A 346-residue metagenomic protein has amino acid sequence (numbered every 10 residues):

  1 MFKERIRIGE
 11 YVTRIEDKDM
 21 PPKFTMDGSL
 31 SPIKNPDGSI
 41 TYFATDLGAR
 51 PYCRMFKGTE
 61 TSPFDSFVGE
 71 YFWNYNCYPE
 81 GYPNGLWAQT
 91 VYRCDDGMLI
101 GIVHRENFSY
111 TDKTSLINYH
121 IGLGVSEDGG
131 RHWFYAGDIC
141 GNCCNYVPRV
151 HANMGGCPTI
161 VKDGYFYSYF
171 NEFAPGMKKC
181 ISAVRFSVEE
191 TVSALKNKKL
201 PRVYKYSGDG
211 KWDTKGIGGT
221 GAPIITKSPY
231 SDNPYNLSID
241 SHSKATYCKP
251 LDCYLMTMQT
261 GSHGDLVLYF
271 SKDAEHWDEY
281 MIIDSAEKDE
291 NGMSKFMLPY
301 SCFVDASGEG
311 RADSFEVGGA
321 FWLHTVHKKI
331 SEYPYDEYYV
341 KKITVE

Functional and structural regions predicted by a protein language model:
M1-N84, Y92-P148, K162-S238, Y247-S294 (+1 more regions): Beta-rich carbohydrate-recognition and catalytic domains
S29-P32, A88-T90, G156-P158, H242-K244 (+1 more regions): Conserved beta-strand position repeated once per blade in WD40 beta-propeller domains
R149-N153: Acidic/His-rich structured neighborhood in mature extracellular/periplasmic domains
P299-D305, R311: C-terminal structured interaction module
